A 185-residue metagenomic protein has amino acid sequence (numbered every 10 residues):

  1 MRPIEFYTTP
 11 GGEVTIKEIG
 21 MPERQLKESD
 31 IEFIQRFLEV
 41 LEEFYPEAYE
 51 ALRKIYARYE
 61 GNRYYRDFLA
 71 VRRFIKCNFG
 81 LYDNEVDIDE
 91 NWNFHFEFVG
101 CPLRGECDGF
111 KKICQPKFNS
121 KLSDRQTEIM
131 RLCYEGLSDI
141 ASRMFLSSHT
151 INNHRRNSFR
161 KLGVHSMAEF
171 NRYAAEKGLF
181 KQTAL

Functional and structural regions predicted by a protein language model:
M1-G109: DNA-contacting interfaces and partner/effector-binding or oligomerization modules in DNA-centric proteins
G105-N119: Short, Lys/Arg-enriched N-terminal segment that forms or immediately precedes the first helix of a structured domain
N119-K121, S148-H149: Short helix-capping and inter-helix turn/linker motifs at the boundaries of alpha-helical repeat units
S123-Q126: The N-cap/first-turn positions of alpha helices within or immediately adjacent to helix-turn-helix DNA-binding domains
M130-Y134: Short helix-to-turn junction characteristic of helix-turn-helix DNA-binding domains, especially the helix
G136-E169: Recognition helix of helix-turn-helix DNA-binding domains
R160-L185: Basic, Lys/Arg-enriched C-terminal extension of HTH/homeodomain DNA-binding domains
